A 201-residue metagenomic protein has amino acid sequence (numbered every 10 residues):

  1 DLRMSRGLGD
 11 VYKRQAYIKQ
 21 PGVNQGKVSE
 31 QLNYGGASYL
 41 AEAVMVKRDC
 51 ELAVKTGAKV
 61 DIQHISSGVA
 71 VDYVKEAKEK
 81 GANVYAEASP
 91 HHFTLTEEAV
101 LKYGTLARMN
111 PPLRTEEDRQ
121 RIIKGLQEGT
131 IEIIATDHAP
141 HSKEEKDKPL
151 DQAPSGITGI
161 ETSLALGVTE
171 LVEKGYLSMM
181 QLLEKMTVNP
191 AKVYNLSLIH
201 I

Functional and structural regions predicted by a protein language model:
D1-Y12, I199-H200: Single conserved hydrophobic/aromatic residue that forms the stacking wall/gate of nucleotide- or nucleobase-binding
D10, H64, A88-P90, H138: A cross-domain feature marking catalytic cores of carbohydrate-active enzymes and several ubiquitous metabolic/repair
R14-K27, M45, A70-E79, H92-G104 (+1 more regions): Histidine/acidic-residue-rich catalytic or RNA/ligand-binding cores of hydrolases and nuclease-related proteins
Q31-R48, L52-G57, L106, Q127-E128 (+2 more regions): His/Asp/Glu-enriched, well-ordered alpha-helical/loop segment that forms or immediately abuts the divalent-metal
I62, V84-E87, I134: Hydrophobic faces of well-ordered beta-strands that scaffold small-molecule active sites in alpha/beta enzyme cores
S67: Active-site pocket-lining segments that scaffold enzyme catalytic pockets across diverse folds
R108, R114-Q127: A conserved active-site cap/scaffold subdomain adjacent to cofactor or substrate pockets
